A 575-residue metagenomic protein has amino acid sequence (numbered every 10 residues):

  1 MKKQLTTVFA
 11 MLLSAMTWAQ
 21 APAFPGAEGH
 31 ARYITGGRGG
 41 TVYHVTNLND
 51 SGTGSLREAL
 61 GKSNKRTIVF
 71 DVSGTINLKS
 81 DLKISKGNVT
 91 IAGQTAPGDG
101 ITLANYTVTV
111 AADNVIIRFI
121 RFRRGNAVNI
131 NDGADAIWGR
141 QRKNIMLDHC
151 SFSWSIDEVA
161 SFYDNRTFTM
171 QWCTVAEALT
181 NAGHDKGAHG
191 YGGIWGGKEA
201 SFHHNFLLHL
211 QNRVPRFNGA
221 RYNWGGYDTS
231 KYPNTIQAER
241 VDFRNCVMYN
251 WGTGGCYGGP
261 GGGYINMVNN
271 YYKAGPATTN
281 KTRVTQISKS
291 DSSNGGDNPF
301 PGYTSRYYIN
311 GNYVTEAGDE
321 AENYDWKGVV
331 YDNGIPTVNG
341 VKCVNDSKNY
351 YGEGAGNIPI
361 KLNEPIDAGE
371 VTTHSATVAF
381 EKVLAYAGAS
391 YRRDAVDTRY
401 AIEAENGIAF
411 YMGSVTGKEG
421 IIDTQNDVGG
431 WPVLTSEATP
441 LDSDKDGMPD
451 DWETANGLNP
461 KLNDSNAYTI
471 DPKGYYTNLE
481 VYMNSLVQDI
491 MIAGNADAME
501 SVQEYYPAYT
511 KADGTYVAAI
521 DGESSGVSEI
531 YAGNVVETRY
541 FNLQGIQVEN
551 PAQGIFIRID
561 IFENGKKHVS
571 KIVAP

Functional and structural regions predicted by a protein language model:
M1-Q20: Bacterial Sec-dependent N-terminal signal peptides
P22-I68, F541-V548: Acidic Gly/Asp/Thr-rich repetitive segments characteristic of extracellular carbohydrate-active and adhesion proteins
R57-N64, I76-T90, G100-R118, R124-K143 (+1 more regions): Extracellular beta-strand-rich solenoid/capping regions of secreted or surface-exposed proteins that bind or remodel
N88, G93, D113-R124, Q141-W154 (+4 more regions): Right-handed parallel beta-helix
Q94-I101, I120, K461-D464: Extracellular beta-strand-rich, repetitive "passenger/adhesive" scaffolds that bind or process carbohydrates
R216, R221, E239-Q425: Extracellular beta-rich repeat passengers
Q425-E523: Extracellular calcium-associated, cysteine-rich motifs in secreted modular proteins
E523-P575: C-terminal outer-membrane/trafficking sorting elements
